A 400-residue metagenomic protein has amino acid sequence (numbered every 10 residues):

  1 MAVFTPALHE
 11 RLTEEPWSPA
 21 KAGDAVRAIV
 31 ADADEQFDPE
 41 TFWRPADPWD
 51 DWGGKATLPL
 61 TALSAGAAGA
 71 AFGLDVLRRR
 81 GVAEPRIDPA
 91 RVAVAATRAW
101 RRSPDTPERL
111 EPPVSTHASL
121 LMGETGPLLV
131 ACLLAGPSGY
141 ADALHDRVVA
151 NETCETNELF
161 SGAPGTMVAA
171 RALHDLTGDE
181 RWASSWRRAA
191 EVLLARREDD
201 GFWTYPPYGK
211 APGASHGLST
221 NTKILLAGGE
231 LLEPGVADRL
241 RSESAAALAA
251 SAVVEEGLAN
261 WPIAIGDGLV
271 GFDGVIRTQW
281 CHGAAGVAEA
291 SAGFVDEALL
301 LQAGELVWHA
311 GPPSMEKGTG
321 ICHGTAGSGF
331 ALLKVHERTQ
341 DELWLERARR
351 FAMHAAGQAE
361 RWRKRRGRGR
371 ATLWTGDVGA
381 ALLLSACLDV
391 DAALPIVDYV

Functional and structural regions predicted by a protein language model:
M1-D32, A227, L231, G271 (+7 more regions): Terminal, non-catalytic domain-edge segments
M1-G66, F72-V76, R80-A95, S184-L194 (+1 more regions): Low-complexity, Ser/Thr/Pro/Gly-enriched N-terminal "stalk/linker" regions
A2-W17, A68-A83, G126-P137, M167-D179 (+4 more regions): Well-ordered alpha-helical scaffold segments within catalytic/enzyme domains
D24-W43, D88-L110, G136-T156, S185-F202 (+3 more regions): Long, well-ordered core segments of solenoidal/helical folds
P45-A67, R102-E124, N151-A163, W203-S219 (+3 more regions): Solvent-exposed loop and edge beta-strand segments that line ligand/cofactor-binding and catalytic clefts
R109-G165, D175-W186: Internal alpha-solenoid helical repeat scaffolds
R181-F294: Extended ligand-binding clefts on enzyme/binding-domain cores
E297-E342: C-terminal structural cap/anchor segments
